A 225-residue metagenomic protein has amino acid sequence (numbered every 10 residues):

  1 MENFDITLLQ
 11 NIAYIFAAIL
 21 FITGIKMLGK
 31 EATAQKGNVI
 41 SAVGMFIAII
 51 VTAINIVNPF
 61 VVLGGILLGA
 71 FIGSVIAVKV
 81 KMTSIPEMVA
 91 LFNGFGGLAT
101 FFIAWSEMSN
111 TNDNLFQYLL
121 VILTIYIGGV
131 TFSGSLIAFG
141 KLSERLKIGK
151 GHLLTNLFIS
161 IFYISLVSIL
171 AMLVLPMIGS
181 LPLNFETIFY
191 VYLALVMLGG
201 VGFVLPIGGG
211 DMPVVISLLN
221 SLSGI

Functional and structural regions predicted by a protein language model:
M1-P59: N-terminal transmembrane signal-anchor/hairpin module of polytopic inner-membrane proteins
F4-A18, N55-F71, Q117-F132, P182-L195: Structural signature of hydrophobic alpha-helical transmembrane segments
Y14-M27, M45-T52, G97-I103, E107 (+5 more regions): Helical transmembrane-bundle signal
L20-Q35, A70-V89, S135-G149, G199-M212: C-terminal ends of transmembrane helices
Q35-G44, V62-G65, S84-G96, G149-I161 (+1 more regions): Cytoplasmic-side transmembrane-helix entry/capping segments in multi-pass membrane proteins
I40, I47, L146-A194: Helix-loop-helix hairpins and the membrane-proximal interhelical loops of multi-pass alpha-helical transport proteins
T52-L63, V75-P86, F101-L115, V174-L181: Transmembrane alpha-helix boundary signature
M82-L157: Interhelical loops and loop-helix junctions of multi-pass membrane transporters/channels
